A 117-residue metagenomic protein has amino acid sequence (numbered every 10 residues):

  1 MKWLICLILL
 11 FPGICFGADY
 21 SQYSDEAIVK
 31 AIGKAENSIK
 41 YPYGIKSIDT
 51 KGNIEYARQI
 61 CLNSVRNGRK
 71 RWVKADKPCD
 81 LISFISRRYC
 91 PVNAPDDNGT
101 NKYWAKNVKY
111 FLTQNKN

Functional and structural regions predicted by a protein language model:
W3, I8, C15-K30, I39-K40 (+1 more regions): Non-catalytic cell-wall polysaccharide-engagement segments
K34: An amphipathic, hydrophobic-aromatic interaction surface with interspersed Lys/Arg that forms lipid/phosphate-bearing
